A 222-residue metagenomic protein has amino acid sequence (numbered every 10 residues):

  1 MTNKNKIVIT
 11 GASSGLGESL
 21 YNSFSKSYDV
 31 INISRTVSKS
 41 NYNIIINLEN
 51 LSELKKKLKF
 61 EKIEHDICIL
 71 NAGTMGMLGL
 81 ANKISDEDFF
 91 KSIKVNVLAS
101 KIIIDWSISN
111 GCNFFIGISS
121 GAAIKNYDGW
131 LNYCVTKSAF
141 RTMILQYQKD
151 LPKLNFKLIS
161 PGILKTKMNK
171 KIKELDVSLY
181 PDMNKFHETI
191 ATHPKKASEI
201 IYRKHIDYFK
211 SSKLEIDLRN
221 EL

Functional and structural regions predicted by a protein language model:
T10, H65-G73, N96, G117 (+1 more regions): Rossmann-fold scaffold of SDR-type NAD(P)-dependent oxidoreductases
S13, G17-N22: N-terminal Rossmann NAD(P)H-binding glycine-rich loop of SDR-like oxidoreductase domains
S38-S52: Rossmann-fold cofactor-recognition segment
G73-D88, G129-N132: Conserved mid-core segment of classical short-chain dehydrogenase/reductases
N82-K101, F140: Catalytic Tyr-X3-Lys loop
I116-A139, I144-K149, I163: Catalytic loop of short-chain dehydrogenase/reductase
L158, V177-L222: C-terminal helical subdomain
P161-K171, L175: Short, flexible catalytic-loop segment of classical short-chain dehydrogenase/reductase
